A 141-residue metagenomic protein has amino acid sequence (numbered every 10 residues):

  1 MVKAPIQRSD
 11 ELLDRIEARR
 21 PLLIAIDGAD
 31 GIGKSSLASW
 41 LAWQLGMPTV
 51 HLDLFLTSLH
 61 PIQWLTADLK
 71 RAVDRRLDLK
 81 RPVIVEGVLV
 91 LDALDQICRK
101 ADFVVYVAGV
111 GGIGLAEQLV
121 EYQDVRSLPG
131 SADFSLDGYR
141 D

Functional and structural regions predicted by a protein language model:
M1-R19: N-terminal pre-Walker A segment at the start of P-loop NTPase domains
I26: Hydrophobic anchor at the beta1->P-loop junction of P-loop NTPases
A29: P-loop (Walker A) phosphate-binding loop of NTP-binding proteins
G33: Conserved glycine(s) of the Walker
L37: Hydrophobic positions on the alpha1 helix immediately C-terminal to the Walker A/P-loop
W40: Active-site signature of alpha/beta-hydrolase-fold catalytic machinery across serine- and Asp/Cys-nucleophile hydrolases
M47-A101: Conserved nucleotide-sensing/catalytic segment adjacent to the nucleotide-binding pocket in NTP-handling enzymes
I84-D141: Replace "adjacent to P-loop NTPase cores in ATP/GTP-dependent enzymes" with "adjacent to NTP-binding cores
